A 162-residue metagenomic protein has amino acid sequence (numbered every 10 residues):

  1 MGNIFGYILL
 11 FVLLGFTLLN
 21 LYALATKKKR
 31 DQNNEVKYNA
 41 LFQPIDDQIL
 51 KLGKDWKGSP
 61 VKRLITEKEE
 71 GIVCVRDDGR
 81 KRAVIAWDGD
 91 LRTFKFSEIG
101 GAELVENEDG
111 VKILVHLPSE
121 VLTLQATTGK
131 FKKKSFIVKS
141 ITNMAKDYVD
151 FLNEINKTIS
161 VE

Functional and structural regions predicted by a protein language model:
M1-N3: Short, strongly hydrophobic alpha-helical membrane anchors
Y7-R80: Anionic N-terminal interaction surfaces
R30, V84-I85, K133: Residue-level detector of alpha-helix boundaries and kinks
G58, G89, D150-N153: Intrinsic disorder/low-complexity segments enriched in polar/charged and small flexible residues
G58, K68, G79, R92 (+2 more regions): Intrinsic-disorder/low-complexity loop/linker signature
D78-L114: Phosphoinositide-binding peripheral membrane targeting modules
E103-E162: Acidic, Ser/Thr- and proline-rich intrinsically disordered linker/docking segments of eukaryotic scaffolds
